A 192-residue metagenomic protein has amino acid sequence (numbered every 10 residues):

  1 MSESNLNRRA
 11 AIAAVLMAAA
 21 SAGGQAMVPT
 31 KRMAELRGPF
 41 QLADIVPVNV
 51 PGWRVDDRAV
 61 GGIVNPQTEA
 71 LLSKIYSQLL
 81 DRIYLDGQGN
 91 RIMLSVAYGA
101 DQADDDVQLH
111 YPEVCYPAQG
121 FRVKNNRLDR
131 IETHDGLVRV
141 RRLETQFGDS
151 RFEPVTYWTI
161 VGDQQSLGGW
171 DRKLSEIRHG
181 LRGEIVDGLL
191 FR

Functional and structural regions predicted by a protein language model:
M1-N5, A18-A19: Secretory targeting signals
L6-V15: N-terminal export leaders
A20-A34: Membrane-interface motif at the C-terminal end of an N-terminal transmembrane signal
K31-I45: Alpha-helical transmembrane signal-anchor/signal-peptide segments
D44-A59: Amphipathic alpha-helical segments
D57, G61-H179: Short, solvent-exposed recognition patches
G180-V186: Short glycine/proline-enriched loop/turn "hinge" motifs that connect secondary-structure elements and lie
L189-R192: Short, well-ordered beta-strand elements
